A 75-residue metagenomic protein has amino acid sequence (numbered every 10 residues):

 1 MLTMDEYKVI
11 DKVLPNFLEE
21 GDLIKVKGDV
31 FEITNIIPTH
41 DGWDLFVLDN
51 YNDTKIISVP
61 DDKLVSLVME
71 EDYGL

Functional and structural regions predicted by a protein language model:
M1-E19: Mixed-charge, Lys/Arg-rich low-complexity intrinsically disordered regions
L2, P38-D41, M69-L75: Residue-level signal for functionally critical sites in structured catalytic/ligand-binding pockets
N16-E20, H40-W43: A short, compositionally biased
V30-S58: Basic/aromatic-rich interaction segments and small domains that mediate binding to polyanionic partners
K55-L75: Intrinsically disordered, low-complexity, charged/polar segments
